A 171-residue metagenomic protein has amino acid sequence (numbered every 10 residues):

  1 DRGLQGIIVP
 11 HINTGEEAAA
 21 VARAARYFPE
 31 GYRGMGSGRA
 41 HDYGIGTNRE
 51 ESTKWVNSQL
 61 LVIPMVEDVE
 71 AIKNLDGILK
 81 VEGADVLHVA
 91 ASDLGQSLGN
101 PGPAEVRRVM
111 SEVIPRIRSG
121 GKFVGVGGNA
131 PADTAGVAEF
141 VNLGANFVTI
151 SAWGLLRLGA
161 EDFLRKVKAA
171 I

Functional and structural regions predicted by a protein language model:
D1-I171: Expand to "…catalyze enediolate/carbanion chemistry for C-C bond making/breaking, isomerization, decarboxylation
